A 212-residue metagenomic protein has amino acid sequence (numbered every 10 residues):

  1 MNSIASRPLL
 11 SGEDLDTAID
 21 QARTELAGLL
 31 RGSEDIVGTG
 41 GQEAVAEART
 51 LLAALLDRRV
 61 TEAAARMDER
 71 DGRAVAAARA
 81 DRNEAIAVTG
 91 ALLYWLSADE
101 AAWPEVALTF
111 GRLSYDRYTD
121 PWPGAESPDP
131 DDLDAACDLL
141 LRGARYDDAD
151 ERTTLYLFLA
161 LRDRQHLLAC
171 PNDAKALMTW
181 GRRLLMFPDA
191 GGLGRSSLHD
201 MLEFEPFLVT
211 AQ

Functional and structural regions predicted by a protein language model:
M1-R7, A27, E43-R73, D99-P123 (+2 more regions): Amphipathic alpha-helical repeat scaffolds of TPR domains
N2-E25: N-terminal leader/linker segments that initiate helical-solenoid repeat arrays
L15, I19-A22, L29, L55-L56 (+1 more regions): The feature captures the hydrophobic core positions of alpha-helical coiled-coils
I19-A22, L30-S33, V37, A63-M67: Extended repeat-based scaffolds of very large eukaryotic assembly and lipid-transport proteins
G32-V45, T89-E105, R142-D150, M186-G194: Flexible helix-coil transition and linker loops at the boundaries of alpha-helical arrays
T39-R49, V75-N83, P130, D134 (+2 more regions): Short, charged, amphipathic alpha-helical segments
R82-Y94, E126-R142, C170-F187: Alpha-helical repeat scaffolds
